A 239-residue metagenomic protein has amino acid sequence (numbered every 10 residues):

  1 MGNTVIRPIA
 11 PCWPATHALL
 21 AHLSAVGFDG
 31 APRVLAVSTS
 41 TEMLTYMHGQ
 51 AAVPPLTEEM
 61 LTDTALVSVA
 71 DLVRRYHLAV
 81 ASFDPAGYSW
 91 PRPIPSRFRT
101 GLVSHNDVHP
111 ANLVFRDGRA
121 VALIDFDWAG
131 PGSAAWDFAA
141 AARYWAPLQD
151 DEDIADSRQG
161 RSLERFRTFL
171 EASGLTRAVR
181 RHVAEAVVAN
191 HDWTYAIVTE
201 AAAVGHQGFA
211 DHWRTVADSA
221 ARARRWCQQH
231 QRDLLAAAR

Functional and structural regions predicted by a protein language model:
G2-A79, F83: A conserved alpha-helical element in kinase catalytic cores
V34, P93-D137, P147: Active-site acidic catalytic loop and adjacent metal/ATP-binding pocket of ATP-dependent phosphoryl transfer enzymes
A36-S40, P85-S96: Short, glycine/charge-rich beta-strand/loop segments that flank catalytic centers and engage negatively charged groups
P55-E59, G130-G132, Q149-I154: Short, polar/flexible loop-turn hinges at active-site or ligand-entry regions and domain interfaces
P55-W90, G101-N106, A111-R116, T168-G174: Conserved kinase catalytic-core helix
F138-G174, N190-A201: Active-site activation/catalytic loop segments of kinase-like enzymes and analogous catalytic loops in related
T194-R239: ATP/Mg2+ or Mg2+-diphosphate-binding catalytic cores that bind nucleotide phosphates or diphosphates via glycine-rich
